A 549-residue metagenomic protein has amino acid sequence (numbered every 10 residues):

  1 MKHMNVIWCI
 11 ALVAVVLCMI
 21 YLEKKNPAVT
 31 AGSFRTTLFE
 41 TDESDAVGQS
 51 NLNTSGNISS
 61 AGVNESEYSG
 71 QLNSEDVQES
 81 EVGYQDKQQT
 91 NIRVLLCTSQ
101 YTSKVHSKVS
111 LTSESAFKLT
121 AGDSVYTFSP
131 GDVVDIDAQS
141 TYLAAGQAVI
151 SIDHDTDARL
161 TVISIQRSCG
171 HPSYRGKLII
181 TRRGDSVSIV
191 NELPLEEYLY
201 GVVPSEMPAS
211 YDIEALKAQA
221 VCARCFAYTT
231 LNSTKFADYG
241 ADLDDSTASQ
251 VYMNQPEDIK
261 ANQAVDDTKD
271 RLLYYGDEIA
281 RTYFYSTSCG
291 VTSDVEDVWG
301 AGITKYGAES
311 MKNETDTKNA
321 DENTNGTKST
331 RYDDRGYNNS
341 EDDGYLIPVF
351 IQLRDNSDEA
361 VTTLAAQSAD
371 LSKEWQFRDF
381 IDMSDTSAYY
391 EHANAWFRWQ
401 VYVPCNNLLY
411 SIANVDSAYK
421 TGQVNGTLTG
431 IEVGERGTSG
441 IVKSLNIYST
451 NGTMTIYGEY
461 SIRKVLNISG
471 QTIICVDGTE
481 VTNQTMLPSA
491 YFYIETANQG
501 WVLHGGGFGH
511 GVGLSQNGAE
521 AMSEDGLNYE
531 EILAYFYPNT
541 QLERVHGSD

Functional and structural regions predicted by a protein language model:
K2-D549: Conserved, single-site charged/polar hotspot
